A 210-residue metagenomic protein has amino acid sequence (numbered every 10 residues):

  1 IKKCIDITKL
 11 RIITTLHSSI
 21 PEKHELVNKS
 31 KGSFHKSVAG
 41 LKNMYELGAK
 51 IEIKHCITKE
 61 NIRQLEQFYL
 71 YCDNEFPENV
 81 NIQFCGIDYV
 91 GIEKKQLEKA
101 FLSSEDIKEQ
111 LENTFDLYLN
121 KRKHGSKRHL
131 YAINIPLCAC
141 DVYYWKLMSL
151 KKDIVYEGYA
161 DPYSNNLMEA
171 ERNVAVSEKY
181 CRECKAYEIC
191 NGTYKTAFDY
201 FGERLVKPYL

Functional and structural regions predicted by a protein language model:
I1-C85: Radical SAM/AdoMet-radical enzyme domain recognition
H24-N28, A100-L102, C190, V206: Short clusters of hydrophobic/aromatic residues that line enzyme substrate/ligand-binding pockets
S30-F34, A100-I107: Flexible, glycine- and charge-enriched loops at secondary-structure boundaries
E60, V80-E105, R128-L150: Flexible glycine/acidic-rich beta-alpha junction loops that bind and position SAM and/or redox cofactors in anaerobic
K108-M168: A broadly conserved sequence feature marking short terminus-proximal activation segments in nucleic acid-centric
Y143-L210: Flexible mid-to-C-terminal extensions adjoining Fe-S/redox cofactors in radical SAM and related proteins
